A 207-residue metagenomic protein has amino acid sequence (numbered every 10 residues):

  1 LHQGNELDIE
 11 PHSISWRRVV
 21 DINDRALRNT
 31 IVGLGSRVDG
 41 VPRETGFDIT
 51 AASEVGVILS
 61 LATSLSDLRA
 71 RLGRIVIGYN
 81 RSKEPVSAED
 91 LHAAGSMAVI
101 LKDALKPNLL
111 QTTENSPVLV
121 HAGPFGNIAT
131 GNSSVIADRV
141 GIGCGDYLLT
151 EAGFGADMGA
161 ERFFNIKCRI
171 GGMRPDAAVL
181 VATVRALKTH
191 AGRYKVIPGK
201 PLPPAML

Functional and structural regions predicted by a protein language model:
L1-L207: Flexible phosphate-sensing "switch/lid" loops adjacent to ATP/NTP-binding sites across phosphate-transfer
